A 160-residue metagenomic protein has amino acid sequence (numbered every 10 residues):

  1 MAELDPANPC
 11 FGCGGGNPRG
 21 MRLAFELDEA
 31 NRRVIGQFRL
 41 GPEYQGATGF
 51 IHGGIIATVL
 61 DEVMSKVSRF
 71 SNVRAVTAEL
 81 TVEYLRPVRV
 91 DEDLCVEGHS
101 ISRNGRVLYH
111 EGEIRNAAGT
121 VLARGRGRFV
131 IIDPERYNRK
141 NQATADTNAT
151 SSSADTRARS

Functional and structural regions predicted by a protein language model:
M1, V88-V90, I101-S160: HotDog/MaoC-like acyl-thioester-processing domains
M1-Q37, G41-P42, A145-S160: Non-catalytic linker/capping segments at the edges of enzyme domains
E26-D28, H99-R103: Short beta-strand micro-motifs enriched in acidic
R32-V34, V76-A78, L94, L108 (+1 more regions): Hydrophobic core residues within well-ordered beta-strands of beta-rich domains
I35-T58: A conserved, well-ordered hydrophobic junction motif at loop->secondary-structure transitions
Q37-R39, T81-E83, E97-H99, E113 (+1 more regions): Residue-level recognition of well-ordered beta-strand positions that form the cores of beta-sheet-rich folds across
V63-C95, S100: Hydrophobic beta-strand-centered segment that forms part of the acyl-chain substrate-binding groove
